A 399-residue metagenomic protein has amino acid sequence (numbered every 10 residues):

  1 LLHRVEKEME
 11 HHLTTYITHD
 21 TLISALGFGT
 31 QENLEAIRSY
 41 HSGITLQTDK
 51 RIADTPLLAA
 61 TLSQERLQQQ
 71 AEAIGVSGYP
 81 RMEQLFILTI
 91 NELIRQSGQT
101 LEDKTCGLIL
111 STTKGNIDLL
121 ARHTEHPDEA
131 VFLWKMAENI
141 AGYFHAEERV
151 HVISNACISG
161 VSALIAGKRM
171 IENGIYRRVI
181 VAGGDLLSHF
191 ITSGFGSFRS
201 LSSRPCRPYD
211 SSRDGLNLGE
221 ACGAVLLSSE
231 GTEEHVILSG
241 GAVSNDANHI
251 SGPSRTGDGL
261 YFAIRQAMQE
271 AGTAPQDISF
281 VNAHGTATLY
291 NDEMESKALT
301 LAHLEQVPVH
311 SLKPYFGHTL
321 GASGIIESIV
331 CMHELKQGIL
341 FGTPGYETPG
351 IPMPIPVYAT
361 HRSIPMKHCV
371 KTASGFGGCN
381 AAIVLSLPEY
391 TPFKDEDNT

Functional and structural regions predicted by a protein language model:
L1-M9: Short, Lys/Arg-enriched N-terminal segments with co-localized hydrophobic residues within the first ~10-30 amino acids
H11-T18, I23, T30-A59, L201 (+3 more regions): Condensing-enzyme catalytic core mediating Claisen C-C bond formation in acyl metabolism
H19, I37, I90, L108 (+9 more regions): Conserved small-residue
L22-I23, T112-G115, A156-S159, G183-S188 (+6 more regions): Acidic, glycine-rich active-site loops and adjacent beta-strand->loop/helix elements that engage anionic groups
Q31-S111, A263-P275, A302: Conserved active-site "lid/cap" helical segment
T45-Q84, G115-A166, I175, I191-L218 (+1 more regions): Conserved catalytic cysteine-centered active-site region of acyl-thioester-dependent Claisen-condensing enzymes
Q96-I109, E138-R149, E172-V179, L201-D210 (+5 more regions): Structural signature of cysteine-dependent C-C bond-forming condensing enzymes
I250-T256, T286-H303, G321-I326, T360: Short glycine/threonine-rich loop-to-helix capping motif typified by GTGT followed within a few residues by an Asp-Pro
